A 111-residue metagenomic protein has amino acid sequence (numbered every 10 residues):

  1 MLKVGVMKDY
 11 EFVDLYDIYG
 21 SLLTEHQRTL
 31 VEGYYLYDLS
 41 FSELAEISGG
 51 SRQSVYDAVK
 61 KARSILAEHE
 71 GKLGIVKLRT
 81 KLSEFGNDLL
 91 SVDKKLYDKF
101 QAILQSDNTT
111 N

Functional and structural regions predicted by a protein language model:
V4-G20: Short, Lys/Arg-enriched N-terminal segment that forms or immediately precedes the first helix of a structured domain
D9, G49-E70: DNA-recognition helix of helix-turn-helix
E25-Y37: Short amphipathic alpha helix immediately N-terminal
L30-V31, E43-A45, V55: Hydrophobic positions on the alpha-helical face of helix-turn-helix-like DNA-binding modules
A67-T80: Short Lys/Arg-enriched helix C-cap and helix-to-coil transition segments that create basic nucleic-acid-contact patches
G86-N111: Helix-turn-helix/homeodomain-like alpha-helical modules used for DNA recognition and transcription-factor dimerization
